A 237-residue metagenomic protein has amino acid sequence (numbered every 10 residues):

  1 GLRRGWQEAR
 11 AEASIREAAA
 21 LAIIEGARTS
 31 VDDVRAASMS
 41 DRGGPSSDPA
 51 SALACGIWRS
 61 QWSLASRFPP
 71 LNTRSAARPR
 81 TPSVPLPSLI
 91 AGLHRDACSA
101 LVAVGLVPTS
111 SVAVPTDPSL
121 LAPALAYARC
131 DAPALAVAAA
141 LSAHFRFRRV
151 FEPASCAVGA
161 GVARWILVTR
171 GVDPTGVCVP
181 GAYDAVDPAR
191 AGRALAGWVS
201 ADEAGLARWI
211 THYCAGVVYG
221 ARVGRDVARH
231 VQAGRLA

Functional and structural regions predicted by a protein language model:
G1-A237: FIC/Doc superfamily catalytic core
